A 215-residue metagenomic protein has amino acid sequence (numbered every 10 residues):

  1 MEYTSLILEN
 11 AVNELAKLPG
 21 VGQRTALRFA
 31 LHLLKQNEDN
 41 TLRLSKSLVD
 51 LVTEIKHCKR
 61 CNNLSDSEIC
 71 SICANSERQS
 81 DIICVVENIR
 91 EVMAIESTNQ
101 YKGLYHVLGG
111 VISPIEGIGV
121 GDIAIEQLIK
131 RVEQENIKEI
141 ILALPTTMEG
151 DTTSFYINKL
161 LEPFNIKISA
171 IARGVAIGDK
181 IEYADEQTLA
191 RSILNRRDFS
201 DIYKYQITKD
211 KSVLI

Functional and structural regions predicted by a protein language model:
E2-E9, T25-V92, Y205: Cys/His-rich Zn2+-binding cysteine-cluster or related metal-binding knuckle/ribbon modules and their
L8-A16, L27, L31-Q36, S76 (+2 more regions): S-adenosyl-L-methionine-dependent methyltransferase catalytic core, i.e., the SAM/SAH-binding region
V12, I55, S67, D122-I129: Short, well-ordered alpha-helical scaffold segments within catalytic/effector domains
A16, L34, V49, N62 (+8 more regions): Signal for well-folded cores of large energy- and translation-related assemblies
P19, E38, L51, N63 (+3 more regions): Conserved phosphate/pyrophosphate-binding and hydrolysis machinery centered on Walker-type P-loop NTPases, extending
A26, N75-I141: Extended interfacial segments that mediate partner engagement and assembly in macromolecular machines
I129-I215: Long C-terminal interaction/binding lobes of large macromolecular proteins
